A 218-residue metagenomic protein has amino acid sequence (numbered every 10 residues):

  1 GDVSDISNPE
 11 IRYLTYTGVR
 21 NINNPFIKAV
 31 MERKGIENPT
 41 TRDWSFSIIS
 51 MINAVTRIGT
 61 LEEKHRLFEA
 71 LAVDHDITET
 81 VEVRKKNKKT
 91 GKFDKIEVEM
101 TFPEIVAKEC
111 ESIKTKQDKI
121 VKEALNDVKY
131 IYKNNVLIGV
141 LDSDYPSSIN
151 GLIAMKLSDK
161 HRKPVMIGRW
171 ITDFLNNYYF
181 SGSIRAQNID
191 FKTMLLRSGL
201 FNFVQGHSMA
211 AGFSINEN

Functional and structural regions predicted by a protein language model:
G1-E217: Hydrophobic helix-and-loop "lid/oligomerization" segment in the mid-to-C-terminal part of catalytic domains
